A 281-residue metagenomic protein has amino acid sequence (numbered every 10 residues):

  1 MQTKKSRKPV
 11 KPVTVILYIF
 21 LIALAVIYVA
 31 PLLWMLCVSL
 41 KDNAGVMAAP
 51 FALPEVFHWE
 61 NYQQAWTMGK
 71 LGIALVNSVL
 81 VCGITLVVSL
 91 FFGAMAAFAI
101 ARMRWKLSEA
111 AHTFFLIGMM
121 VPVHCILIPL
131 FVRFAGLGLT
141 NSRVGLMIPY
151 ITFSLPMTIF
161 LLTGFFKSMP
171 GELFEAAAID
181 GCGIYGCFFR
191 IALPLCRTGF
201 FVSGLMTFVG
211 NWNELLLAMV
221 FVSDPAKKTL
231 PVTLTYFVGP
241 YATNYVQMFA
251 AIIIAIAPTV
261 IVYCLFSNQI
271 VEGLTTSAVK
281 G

Functional and structural regions predicted by a protein language model:
K4-G281: A structural signal for multi-pass alpha-helical bundles of membrane permease subunits that mediate small-molecule
